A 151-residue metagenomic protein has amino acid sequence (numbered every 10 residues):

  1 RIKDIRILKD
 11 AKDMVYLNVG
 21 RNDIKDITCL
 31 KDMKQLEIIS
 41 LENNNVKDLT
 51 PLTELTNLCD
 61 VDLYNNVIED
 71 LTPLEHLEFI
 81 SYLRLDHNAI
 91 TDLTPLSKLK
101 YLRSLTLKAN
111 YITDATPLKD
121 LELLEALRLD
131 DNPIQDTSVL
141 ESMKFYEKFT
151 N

Functional and structural regions predicted by a protein language model:
R1-K3, I7, K12-K25, C29 (+9 more regions): Concave beta-strand-loop units of leucine-rich repeat
